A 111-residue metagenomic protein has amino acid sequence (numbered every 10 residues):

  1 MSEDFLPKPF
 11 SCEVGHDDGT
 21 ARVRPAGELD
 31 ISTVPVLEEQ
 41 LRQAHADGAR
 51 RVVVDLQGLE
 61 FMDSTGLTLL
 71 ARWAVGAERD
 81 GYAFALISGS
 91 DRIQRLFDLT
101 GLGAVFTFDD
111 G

Functional and structural regions predicted by a protein language model:
M1-F61, A71-G111: STAS-like cytosolic regulatory interaction modules
